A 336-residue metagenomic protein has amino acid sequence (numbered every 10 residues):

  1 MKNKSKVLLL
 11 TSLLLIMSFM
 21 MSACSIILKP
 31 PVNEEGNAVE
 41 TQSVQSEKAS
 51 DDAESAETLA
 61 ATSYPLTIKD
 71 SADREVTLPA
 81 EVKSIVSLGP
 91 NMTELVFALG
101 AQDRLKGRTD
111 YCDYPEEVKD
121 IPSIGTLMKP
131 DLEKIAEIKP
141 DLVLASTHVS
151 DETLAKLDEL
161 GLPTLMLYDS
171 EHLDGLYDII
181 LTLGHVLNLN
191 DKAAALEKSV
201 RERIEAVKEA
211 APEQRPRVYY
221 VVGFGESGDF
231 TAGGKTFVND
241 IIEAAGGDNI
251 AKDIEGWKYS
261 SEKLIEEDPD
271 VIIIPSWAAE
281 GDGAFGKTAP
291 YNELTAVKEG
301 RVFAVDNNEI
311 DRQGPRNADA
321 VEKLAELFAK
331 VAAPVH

Functional and structural regions predicted by a protein language model:
K2-I16, S22-N91, D191-Y219, D268 (+1 more regions): Bacterial Sec-exported substrate-binding components of ABC uptake systems
A60, G175, L181-H185, A194 (+3 more regions): Structured C-terminal subdomain patch of bacterial secreted/periplasmic proteins
S71-D73, P122-E133, I254-E262: Short helix-initiation/N-cap motifs at beta->coil->alpha
A80, L132-K139, E159, S260-D268: Short helices/loops that flank or line small-molecule/ion binding pockets
S84-I138, L142-T147: A short, structured surface patch at a secondary-structure boundary
Y111-Y114, F230-W257: Alpha-helical, coiled-coil/dimerization segments enriched in small aliphatic residues
V149-E159, E266, V271-T288: A ligand-binding cleft/hinge motif common to bilobed small-molecule-binding domains
E152, L165-T182, R215-F237, E280-G281: Extracytoplasmic ligand-binding site segments that recognize negatively charged/polar headgroups
